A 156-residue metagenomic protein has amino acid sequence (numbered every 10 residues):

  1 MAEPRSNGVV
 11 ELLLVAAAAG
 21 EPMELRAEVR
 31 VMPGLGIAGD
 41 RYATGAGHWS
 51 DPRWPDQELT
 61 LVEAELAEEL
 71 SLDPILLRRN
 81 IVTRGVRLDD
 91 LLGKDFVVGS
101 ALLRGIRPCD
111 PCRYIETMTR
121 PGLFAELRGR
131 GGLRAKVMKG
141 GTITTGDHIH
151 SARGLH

Functional and structural regions predicted by a protein language model:
M1-H156: Metal-cofactor-dependent catalytic cores
